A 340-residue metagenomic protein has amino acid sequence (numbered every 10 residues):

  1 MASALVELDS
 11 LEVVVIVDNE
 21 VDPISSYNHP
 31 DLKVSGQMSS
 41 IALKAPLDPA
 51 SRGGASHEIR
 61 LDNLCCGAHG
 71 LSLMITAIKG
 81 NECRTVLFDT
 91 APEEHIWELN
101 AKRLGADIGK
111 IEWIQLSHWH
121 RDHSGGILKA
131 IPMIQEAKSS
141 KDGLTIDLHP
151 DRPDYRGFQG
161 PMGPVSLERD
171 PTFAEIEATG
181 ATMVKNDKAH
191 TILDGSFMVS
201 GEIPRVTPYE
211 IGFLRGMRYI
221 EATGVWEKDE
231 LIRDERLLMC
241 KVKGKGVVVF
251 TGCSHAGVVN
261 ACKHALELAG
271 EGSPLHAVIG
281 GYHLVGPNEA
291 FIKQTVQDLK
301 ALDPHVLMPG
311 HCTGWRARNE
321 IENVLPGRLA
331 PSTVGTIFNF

Functional and structural regions predicted by a protein language model:
M1-V34, H190-S200: N-terminal amphipathic/basic leader segments beginning at the initiator methionine
E20-D22, N28, S35-L104, L231 (+1 more regions): Conserved beta-strand hairpin/beta-sheet module of binuclear metal-dependent hydrolase folds, prominently
P23, H95, H120-S124, P153-Y155 (+5 more regions): Active-site environment of divalent metal-dependent phosphoester hydrolases
L87-A91, E112-W119, L148-H149, V249-C253 (+2 more regions): Active-site neighborhood of phospho(di)ester-bond hydrolases with catalytic His/Asp-centered motifs
H95-D147, A269-I279: Active-site metal-binding motif and surrounding structural segment of the metallo-beta-lactamase
N100, F213, G224-G272, G280-H283: Active-site-proximal loop/helix segments of hydrolase catalytic cores
M162-S166, H190-G244: Active-site-proximal loop/helix segment associated with metal-binding centers of metalloenzymes
G180-M183, Q297-F340: Binuclear metal-ion centers of metallo-dependent hydrolases, dominated by the metallo-beta-lactamase
